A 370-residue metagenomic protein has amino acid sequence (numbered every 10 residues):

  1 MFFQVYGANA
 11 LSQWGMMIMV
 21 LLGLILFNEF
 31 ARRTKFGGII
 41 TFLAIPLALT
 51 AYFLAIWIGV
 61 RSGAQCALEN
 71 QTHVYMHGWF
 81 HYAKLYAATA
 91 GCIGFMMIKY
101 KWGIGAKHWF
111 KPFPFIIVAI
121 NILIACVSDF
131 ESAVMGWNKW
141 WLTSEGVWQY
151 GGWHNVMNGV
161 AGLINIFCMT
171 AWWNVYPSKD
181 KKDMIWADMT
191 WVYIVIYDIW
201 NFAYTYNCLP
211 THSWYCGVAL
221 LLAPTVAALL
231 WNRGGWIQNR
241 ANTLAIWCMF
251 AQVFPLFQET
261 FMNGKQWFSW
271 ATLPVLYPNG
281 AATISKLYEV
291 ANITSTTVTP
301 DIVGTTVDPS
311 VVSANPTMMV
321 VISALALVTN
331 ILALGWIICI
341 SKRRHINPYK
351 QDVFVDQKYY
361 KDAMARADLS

Functional and structural regions predicted by a protein language model:
M1-Q4, V60-Y75, M135-V147, K265-V275 (+1 more regions): Membrane-interface interhelical loops and short amphipathic "cap" helices that link adjacent transmembrane segments
F2-G103: An N-terminal, globular interaction/scaffold subdomain
F3-G7, T72-Y75, W102-G105, E145 (+4 more regions): Juxtamembrane loop-transmembrane helix junctions in multi-pass integral membrane proteins, especially the extracellular
A8-V20, I45, H73-C92, K111-I117 (+4 more regions): Alpha-helical transmembrane segments of polytopic membrane proteins
I18-L26, N201, C216-L369: C-terminal transmembrane-bundle signature of multipass membrane proteins, characterized by strong activation on
A44-Q65, I93-I98, F115-S132, W191-N207 (+1 more regions): Hydrophobic alpha-helical transmembrane segments and adjacent interfacial helices in integral membrane proteins
F95-G103, F167-V175, V328-P348: Membrane-water interface at the C-terminal end of transmembrane alpha helices
G105-G234: Generic multipass alpha-helical transmembrane bundles of integral membrane proteins
